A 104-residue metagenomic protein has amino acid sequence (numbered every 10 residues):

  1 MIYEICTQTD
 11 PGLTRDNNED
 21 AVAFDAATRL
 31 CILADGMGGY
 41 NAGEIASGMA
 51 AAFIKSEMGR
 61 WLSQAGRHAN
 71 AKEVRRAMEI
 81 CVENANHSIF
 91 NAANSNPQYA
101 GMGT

Functional and structural regions predicted by a protein language model:
M1-T104: PP2C/PPM-type serine/threonine phosphatase catalytic domain
